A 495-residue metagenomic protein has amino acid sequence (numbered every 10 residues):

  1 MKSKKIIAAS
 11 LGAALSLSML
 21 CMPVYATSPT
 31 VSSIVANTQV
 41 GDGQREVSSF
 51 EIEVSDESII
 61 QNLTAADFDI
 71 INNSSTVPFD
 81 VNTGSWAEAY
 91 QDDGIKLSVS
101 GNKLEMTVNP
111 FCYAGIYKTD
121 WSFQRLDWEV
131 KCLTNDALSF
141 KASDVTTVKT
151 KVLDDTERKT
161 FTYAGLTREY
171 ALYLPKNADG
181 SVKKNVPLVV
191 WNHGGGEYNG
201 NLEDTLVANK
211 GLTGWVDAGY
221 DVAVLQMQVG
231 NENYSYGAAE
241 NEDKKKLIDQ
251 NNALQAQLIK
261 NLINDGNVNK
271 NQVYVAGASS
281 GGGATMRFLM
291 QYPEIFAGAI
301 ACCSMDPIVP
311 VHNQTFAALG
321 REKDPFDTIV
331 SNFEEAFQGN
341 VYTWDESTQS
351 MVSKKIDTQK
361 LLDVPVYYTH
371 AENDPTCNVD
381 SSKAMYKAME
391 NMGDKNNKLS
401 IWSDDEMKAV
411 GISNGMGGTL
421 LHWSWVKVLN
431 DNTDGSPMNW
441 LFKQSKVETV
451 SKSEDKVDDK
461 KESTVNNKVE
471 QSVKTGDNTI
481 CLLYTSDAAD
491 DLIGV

Functional and structural regions predicted by a protein language model:
V24-A26, T449-L483: Intrinsically disordered, low-complexity repeat and linker tracts
T27-E51, S74-V186: A domain-start/cap signature at the N-terminus of enzymes
K184-L225: N-terminal cap/lid subdomain of alpha/beta-hydrolase-fold enzymes
N201, L206-A208, A276, A284-V364: Mobile cap/lid helix-loop segments that gate and shape the active-site cleft of serine hydrolases
N241-D265: Alpha/beta-hydrolase active-site loop
V268-A278: Alpha/beta-hydrolase fold nucleophile elbow
T369, N373-V450: C-terminal catalytic histidine-bearing segment of alpha/beta-hydrolase fold enzymes
Y484-D491: Conserved small/polar residues in nucleotide/adenosyl-binding loops
